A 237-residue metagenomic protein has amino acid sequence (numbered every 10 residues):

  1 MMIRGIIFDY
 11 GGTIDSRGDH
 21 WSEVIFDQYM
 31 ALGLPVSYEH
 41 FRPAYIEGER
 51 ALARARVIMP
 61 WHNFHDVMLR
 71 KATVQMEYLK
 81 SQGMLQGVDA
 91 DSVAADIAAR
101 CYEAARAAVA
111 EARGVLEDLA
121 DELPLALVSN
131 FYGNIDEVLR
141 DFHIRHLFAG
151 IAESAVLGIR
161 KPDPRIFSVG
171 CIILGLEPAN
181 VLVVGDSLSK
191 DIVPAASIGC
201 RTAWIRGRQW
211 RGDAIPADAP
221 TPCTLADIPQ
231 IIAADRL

Functional and structural regions predicted by a protein language model:
M1-F8, S16, E39, S81 (+3 more regions): Asp-based, Mg2+/Mn2+-dependent phosphohydrolase catalytic module
M2-G114: N-terminal helical cap/lid subdomain that shapes the substrate entry/recognition surface in HAD-like hydrolases
